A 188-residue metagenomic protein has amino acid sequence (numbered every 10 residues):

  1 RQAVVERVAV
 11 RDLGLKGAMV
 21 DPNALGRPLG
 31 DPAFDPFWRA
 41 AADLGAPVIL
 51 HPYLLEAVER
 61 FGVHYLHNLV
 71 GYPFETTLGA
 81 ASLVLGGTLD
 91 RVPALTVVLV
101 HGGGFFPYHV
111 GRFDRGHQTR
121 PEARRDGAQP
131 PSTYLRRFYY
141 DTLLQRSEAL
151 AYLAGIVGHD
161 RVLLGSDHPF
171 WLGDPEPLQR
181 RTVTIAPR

Functional and structural regions predicted by a protein language model:
R1-G86: Active-site gating/metal-coordination segments in enzymes
Y65-L85, V92, T96, V100-R188: H/E-rich (His + Asp/Glu) clusters that bind or coordinate divalent metals
